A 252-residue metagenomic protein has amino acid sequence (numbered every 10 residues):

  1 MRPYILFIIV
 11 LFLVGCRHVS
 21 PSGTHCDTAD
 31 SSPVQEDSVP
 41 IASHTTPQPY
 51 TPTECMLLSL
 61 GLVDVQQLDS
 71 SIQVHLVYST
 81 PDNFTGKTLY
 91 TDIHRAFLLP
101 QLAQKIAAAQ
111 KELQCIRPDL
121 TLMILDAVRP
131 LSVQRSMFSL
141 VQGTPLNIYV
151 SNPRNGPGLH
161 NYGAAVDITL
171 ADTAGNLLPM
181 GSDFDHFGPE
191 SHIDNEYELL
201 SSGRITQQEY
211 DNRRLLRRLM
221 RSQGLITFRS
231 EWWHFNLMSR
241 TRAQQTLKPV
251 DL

Functional and structural regions predicted by a protein language model:
M1-Y4: Positively charged n-region of N-terminal signal peptides that target proteins for export
L6-I9: Sec-dependent N-terminal signal peptides
L13-G15: C-terminal motif of bacterial Sec signal peptides marking the signal peptidase cleavage site
R17-A127, M137-L140, T144-S230, M238-L252: Extracytoplasmic cell-surface/polysaccharide-interacting catalytic and binding patches
P130: Segments that shape or occlude catalytic/ligand-binding pockets
F235: Conserved metal-phosphate-binding beta-hairpin within the catalytic cores of diverse ATP-dependent phosphoryl-transfer
